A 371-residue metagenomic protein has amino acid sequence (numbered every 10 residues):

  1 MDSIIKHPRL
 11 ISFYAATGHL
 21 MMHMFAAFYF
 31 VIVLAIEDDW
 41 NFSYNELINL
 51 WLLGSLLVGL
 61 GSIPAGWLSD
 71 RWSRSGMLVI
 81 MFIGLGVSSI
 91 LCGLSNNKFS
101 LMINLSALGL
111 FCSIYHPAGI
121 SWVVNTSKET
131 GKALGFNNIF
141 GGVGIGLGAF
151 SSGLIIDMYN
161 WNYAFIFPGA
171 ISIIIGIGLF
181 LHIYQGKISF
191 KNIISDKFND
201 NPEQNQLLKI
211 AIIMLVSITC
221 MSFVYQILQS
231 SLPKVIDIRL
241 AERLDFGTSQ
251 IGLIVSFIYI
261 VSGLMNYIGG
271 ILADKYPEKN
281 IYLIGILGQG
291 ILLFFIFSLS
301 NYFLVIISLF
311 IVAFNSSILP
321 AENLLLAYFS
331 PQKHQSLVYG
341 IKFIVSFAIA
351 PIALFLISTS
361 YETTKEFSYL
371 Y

Functional and structural regions predicted by a protein language model:
A27, S55-I63, I145-G146, Y259-Y267 (+1 more regions): Residue-level signature of mid-helix packing/kink "hotspots" within the transmembrane helices of 12-pass Major
Y29-F30, K209-G263: Extracytoplasmic gate region of multi-pass secondary transporters
I36-E37, L68-S69, S151-Y159, I236-D237 (+2 more regions): Interfacial helix-cap and linker-helix signal at transmembrane-aqueous boundaries of multi-pass secondary transporters
L60-K98, A273-Y276: Conserved MFS/SLC helix-loop-helix module at the cytosolic interface between two early adjacent transmembrane helices
N104-G141: Cytoplasmic helix-loop-helix junction between adjacent transmembrane helices in 12-TM secondary transporters
N137-K187: Helix-loop-helix hairpin linking two adjacent transmembrane segments in secondary transporters
A273-L325: C-terminal transmembrane helical hairpin of 12-TM major facilitator-type secondary transporters
F329, K333-T363: A late C-terminal transmembrane helix in Major Facilitator Superfamily
